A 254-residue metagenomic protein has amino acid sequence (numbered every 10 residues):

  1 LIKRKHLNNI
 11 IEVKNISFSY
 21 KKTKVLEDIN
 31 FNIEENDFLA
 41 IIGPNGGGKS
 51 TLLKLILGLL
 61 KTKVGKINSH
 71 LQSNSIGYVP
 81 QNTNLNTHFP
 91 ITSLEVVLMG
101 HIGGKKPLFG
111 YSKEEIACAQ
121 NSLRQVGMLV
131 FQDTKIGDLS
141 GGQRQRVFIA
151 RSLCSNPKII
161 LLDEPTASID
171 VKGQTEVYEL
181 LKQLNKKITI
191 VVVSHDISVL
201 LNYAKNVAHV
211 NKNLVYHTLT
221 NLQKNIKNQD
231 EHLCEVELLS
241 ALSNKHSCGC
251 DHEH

Functional and structural regions predicted by a protein language model:
I11-V13, L26: Conserved structural motif at the start of ABC-family nucleotide-binding domains
L57: Helix-to-loop junction immediately C-terminal to a conserved catalytic motif
L98, K113-F131: Conserved ABC ATPase "signature" region
K135-L139, Q143: Conserved ABC ATPase signature
I160-E164: Catalytic Walker B motif of ABC-type/P-loop ATPase nucleotide-binding domains
V207-N221: H-loop (His-switch) and adjacent beta-strand-loop-beta switch element of ABC-type ATPase nucleotide-binding domains
T220-H254: ABC ATPase nucleotide-binding domains
